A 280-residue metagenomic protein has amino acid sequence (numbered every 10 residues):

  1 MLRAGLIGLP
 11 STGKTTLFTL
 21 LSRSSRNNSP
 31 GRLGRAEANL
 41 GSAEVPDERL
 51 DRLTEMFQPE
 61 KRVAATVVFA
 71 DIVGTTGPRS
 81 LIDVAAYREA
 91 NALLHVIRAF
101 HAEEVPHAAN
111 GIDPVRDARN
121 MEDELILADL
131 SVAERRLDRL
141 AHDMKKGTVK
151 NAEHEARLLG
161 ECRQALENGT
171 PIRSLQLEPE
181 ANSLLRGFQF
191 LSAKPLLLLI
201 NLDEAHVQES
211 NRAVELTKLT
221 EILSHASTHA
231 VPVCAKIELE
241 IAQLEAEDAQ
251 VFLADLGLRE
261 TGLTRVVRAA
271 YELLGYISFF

Functional and structural regions predicted by a protein language model:
M1-P106, V115, L140: Conserved G1/Walker A P-loop phosphate-binding module
L2-F18, S22, R139-F280: C-terminal-of-GTPase-core extension/linker across diverse P-loop GTPases
S42-D47, R52-E55, E89, A102 (+11 more regions): Generic structural "secondary-structure junction" signal
P46-L50, V63-T66, S80, Y87-N91 (+8 more regions): Amphipathic alpha-helical transducer elements in NTP-driven molecular machines
E60-R62, V67-A70, E104, N110-G111 (+5 more regions): General N-terminal targeting signals
D71, P78-G187, L198, V231: Long, charged N-terminal accessory/stalk domains
